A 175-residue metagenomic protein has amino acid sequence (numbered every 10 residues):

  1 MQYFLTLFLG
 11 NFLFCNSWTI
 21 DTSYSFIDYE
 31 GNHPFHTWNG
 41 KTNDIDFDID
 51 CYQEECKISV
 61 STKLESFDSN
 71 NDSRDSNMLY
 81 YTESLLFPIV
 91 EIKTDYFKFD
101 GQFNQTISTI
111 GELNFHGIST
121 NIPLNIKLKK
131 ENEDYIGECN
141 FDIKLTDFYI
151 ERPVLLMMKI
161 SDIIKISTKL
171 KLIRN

Functional and structural regions predicted by a protein language model:
Y3-L13: Sec-dependent N-terminal signal peptides
C15-N175: Low-complexity, acidic/polar, glycine-enriched regions of mature
